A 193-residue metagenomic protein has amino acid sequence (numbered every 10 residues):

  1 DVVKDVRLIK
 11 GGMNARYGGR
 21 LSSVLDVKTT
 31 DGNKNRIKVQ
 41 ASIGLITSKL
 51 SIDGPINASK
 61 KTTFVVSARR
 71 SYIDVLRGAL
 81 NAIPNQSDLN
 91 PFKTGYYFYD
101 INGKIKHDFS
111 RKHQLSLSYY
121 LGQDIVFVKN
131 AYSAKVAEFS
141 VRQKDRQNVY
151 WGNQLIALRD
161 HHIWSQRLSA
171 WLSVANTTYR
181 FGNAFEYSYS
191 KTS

Functional and structural regions predicted by a protein language model:
D1, G11, R16-V39, L50 (+1 more regions): N-terminal periplasmic accessory domains that precede and gate Gram-negative outer-membrane beta-barrel machines
V6: Helix-turn-helix DNA-binding segment
G11, T30, Y120-G122, T177: Residue-level recognition of strand-loop junctions within catalytic nucleotide-signaling folds
G32, P84-N85: Acidic, Gly/Pro-rich loop/turn segments at junctions of secondary structure
R36-K38, Q86-P91, E138-R146, L155 (+2 more regions): Extracellular loop and loop/strand-boundary signature of outer-membrane beta-barrel proteins
G44-R70, S87-V128, N148-L172: Transmembrane beta-barrel wall of Gram-negative outer-membrane proteins
S71-V75: Short gly/pro/ser/thr-enriched loop/turn and capping motifs at secondary-structure boundaries
R77-I83, G122, F127-V136, T177 (+1 more regions): Outer-membrane beta-barrel translocator domains and adjoining extracellular loop/strand segments of Gram-negative
